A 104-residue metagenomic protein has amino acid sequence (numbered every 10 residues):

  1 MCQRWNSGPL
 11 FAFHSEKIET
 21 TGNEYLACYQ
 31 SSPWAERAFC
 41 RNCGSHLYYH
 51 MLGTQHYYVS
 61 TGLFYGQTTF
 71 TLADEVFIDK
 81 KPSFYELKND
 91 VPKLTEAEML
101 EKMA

Functional and structural regions predicted by a protein language model:
M1-A104: A short Gly-Trp-Pro
